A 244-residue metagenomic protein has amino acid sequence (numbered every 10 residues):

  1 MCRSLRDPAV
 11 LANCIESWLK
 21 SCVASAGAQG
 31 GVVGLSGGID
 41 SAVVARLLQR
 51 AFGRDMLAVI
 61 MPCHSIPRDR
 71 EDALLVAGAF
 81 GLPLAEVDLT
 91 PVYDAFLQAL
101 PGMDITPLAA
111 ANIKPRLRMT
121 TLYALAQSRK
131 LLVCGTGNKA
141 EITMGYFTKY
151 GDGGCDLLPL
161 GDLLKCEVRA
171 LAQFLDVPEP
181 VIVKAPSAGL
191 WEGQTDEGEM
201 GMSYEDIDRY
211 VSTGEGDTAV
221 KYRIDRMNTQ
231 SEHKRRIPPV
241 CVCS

Functional and structural regions predicted by a protein language model:
M1-V33, L47-R50, R54-L57, H64-S65 (+4 more regions): ATP/NTP-dependent adenylation/nucleotidyl-transfer catalytic domains that generate, transfer, or process NMP-activated
G38: Conserved G/P- and acidic residue-centered "switch" motifs that form tight phosphate/ATP-binding loops in soluble
S41, M61-P62: Extended, folded domain segments that form the structural surfaces/walls around functional sites
A42-R46: Motif I (Walker A/P-loop) of helicase-class P-loop NTPases
D69: Conserved Walker A/P-loop ATP-binding site and its immediately adjacent core in helicase/helicase-like ATPase domains
